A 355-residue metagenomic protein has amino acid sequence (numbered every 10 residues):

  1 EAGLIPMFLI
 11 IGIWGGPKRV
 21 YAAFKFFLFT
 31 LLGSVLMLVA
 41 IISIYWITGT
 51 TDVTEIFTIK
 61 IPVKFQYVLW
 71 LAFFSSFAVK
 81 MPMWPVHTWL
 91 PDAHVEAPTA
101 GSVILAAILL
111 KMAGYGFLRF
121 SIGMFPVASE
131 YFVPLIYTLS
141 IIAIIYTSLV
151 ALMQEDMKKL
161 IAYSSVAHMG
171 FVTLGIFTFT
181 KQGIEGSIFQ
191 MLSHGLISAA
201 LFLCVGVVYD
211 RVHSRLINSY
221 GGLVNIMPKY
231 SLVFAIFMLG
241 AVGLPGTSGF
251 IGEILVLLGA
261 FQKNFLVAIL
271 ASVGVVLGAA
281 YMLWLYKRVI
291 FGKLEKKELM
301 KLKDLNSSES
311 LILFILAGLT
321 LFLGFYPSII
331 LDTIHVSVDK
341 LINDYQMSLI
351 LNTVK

Functional and structural regions predicted by a protein language model:
E1: Short phosphate-coordinating micro-motif centered on Lys-Gly-acidic
I5-I290: Hydrophobic transmembrane alpha-helices and their helix-loop junctions in integral membrane proteins
M227-K229, M282-K355: Cytoplasmic/organellar membrane-interface segments at the starts of transmembrane helices in multi-pass inner-membrane
